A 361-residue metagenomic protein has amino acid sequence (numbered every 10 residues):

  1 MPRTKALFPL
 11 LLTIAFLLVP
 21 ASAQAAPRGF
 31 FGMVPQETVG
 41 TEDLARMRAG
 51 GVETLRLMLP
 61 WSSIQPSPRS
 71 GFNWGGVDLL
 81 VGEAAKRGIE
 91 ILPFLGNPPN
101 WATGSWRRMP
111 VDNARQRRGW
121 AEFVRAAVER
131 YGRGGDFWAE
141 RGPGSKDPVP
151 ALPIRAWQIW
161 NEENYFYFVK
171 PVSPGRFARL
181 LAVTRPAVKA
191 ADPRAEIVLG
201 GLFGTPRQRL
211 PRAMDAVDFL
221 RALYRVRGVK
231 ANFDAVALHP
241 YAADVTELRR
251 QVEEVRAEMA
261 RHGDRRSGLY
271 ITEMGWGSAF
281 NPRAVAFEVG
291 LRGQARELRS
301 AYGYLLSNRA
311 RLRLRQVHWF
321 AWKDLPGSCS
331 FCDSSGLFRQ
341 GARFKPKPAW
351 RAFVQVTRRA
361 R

Functional and structural regions predicted by a protein language model:
M1-A6: Positively charged n-region of N-terminal signal peptides that target proteins for export
F8-P20: Bacterial N-terminal signal peptides
A21-A25: Sec/Tat signal peptide C-region and signal peptidase I cleavage site
A26, T41, A121, R125-R155 (+4 more regions): Noncatalytic carbohydrate-binding groove/subsite architecture in carbohydrate-active enzymes
G29-P35, E53-L57, I91-L95, R155-I159 (+4 more regions): Hydrophobic faces of well-ordered beta-strands that scaffold small-molecule active sites in alpha/beta enzyme cores
G32-L44, S62-G75, N100-A102, Y165-Y167 (+4 more regions): Acidic-and-aromatic substrate-binding clefts and catalytic sites of carbohydrate-active enzymes
G40-G50, T54-V128, P171-G200, R250-V252 (+1 more regions): Aromatic-lined substrate-binding rim segments of carbohydrate-active enzymes
A102, P153, Q158, E163 (+2 more regions): Aromatic-rich peripheral "rim/lid" segments of glycoside hydrolase catalytic domains that contact and position glycan
